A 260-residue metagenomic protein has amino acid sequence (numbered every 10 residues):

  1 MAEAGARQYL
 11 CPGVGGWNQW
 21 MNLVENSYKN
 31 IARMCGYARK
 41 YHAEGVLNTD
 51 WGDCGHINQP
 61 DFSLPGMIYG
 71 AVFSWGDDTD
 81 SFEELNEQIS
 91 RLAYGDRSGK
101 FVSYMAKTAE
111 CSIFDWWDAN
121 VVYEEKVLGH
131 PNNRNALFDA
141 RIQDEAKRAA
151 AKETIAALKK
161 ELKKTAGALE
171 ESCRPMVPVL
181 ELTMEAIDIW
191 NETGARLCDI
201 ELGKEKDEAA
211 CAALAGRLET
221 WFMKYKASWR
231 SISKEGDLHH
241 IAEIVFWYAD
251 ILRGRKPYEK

Functional and structural regions predicted by a protein language model:
M1-K260: Substrate-binding groove of N-acetylhexosamine-processing glycoside hydrolases
